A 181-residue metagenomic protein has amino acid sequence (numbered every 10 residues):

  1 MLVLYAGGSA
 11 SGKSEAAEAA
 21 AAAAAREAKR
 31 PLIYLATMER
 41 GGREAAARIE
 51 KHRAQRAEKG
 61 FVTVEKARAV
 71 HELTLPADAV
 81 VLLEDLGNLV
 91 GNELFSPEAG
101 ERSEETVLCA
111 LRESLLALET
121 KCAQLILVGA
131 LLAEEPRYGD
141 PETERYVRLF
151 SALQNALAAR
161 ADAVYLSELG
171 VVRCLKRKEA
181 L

Functional and structural regions predicted by a protein language model:
L2-L75: Conserved P-loop
V3-Y5, L32, A79-N88, A123-L127: Generic beta-sheet signal
Y5, I49, T63, L89-V90 (+2 more regions): Long, contiguous hydrophobic alpha-helical segments, chiefly transmembrane helices and signal peptides
S9-A10, E39, G87, L132-P136 (+1 more regions): Short, glycine/serine-rich, charged loops/turns that create anion-binding and catalytic segments at active sites
A17, H52, L82, A130 (+1 more regions): Residue-level signal for inorganic ion chemistry
R30, K59-F61, A79, A123 (+1 more regions): A structural micro-motif
A54, K59-V107: Helix-adjacent hinge/juxtasegments
E93-L181: Replace "adjacent to P-loop NTPase cores in ATP/GTP-dependent enzymes" with "adjacent to NTP-binding cores
